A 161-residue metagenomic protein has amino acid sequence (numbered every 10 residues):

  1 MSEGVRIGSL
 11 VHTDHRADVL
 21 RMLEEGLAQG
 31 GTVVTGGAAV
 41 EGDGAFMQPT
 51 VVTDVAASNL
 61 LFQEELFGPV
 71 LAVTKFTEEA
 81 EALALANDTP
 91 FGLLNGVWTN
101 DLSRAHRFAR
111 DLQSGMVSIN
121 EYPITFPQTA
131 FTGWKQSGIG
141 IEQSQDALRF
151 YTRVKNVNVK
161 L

Functional and structural regions predicted by a protein language model:
I7, A39, F46-L161: Conserved C-terminal structural/oligomerization subdomain of aldehyde/semialdehyde dehydrogenase
L10-L20: Short beta-strand to alpha-helix junction loop
M22-L23, G42: Amidase signature
Q29-G30, N158: Short secondary-structure junctions and interdomain/linker hinges
G30-G37: Short secondary-structure junctions
